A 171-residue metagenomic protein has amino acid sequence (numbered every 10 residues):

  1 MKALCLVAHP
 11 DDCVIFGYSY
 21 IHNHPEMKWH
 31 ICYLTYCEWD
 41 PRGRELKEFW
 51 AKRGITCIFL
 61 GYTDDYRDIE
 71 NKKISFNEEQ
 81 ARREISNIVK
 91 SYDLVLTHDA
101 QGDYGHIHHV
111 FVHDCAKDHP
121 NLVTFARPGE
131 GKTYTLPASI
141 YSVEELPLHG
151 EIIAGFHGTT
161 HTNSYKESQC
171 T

Functional and structural regions predicted by a protein language model:
M1-L4, E70-T171: Metal-dependent de-N-acetylase/amidase catalytic core
M1-S91: Active-site rim/loop-helix segments in enzyme catalytic domains that contact anionic ligands
